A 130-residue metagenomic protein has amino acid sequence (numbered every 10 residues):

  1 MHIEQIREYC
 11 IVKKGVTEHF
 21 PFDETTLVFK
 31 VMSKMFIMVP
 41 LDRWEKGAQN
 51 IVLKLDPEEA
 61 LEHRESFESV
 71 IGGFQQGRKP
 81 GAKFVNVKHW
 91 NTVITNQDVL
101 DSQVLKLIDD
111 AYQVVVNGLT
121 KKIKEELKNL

Functional and structural regions predicted by a protein language model:
M1-L130: Charge-dense, helix-prone N-terminal extensions
